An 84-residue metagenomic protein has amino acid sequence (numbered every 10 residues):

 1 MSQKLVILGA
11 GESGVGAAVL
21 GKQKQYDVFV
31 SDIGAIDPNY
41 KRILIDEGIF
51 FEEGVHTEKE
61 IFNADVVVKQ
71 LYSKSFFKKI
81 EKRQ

Functional and structural regions predicted by a protein language model:
M1-Q84: N-terminal leader/targeting and accessory segments in enzymes
